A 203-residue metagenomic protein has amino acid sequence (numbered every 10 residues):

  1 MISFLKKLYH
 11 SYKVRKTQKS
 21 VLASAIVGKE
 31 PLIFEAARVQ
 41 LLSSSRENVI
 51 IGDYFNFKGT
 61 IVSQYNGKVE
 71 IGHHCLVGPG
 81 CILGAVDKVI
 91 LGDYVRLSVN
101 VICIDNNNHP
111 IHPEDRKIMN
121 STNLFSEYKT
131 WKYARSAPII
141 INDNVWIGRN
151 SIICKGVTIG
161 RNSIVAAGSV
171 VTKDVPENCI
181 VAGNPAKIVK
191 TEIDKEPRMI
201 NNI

Functional and structural regions predicted by a protein language model:
M1-D105, P110-I111, N120-T122, K132-N144 (+5 more regions): Domain-scale signature associated with acetyltransferase and cell-envelope carbohydrate enzymes
F125: Extended basic-aromatic, gly/pro-enriched interface segments that bind polyanionic ligands
G156-T158: Active-site/ligand-binding-proximal alpha/beta "capping" segment
I164-V170: A generic "structured core" feature
T172-N178: Gly/Pro- and small hydrophobic-enriched strand-loop and loop-to-helix capping segments that sit at the rims
